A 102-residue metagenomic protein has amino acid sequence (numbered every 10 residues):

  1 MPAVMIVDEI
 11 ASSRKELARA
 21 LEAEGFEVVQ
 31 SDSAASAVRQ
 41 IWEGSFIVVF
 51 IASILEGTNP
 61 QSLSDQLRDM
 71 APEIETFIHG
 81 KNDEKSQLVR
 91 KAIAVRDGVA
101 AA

Functional and structural regions predicted by a protein language model:
M1-E9, Q61, D69, E73 (+1 more regions): Non-catalytic signal-transmission and effector/linker regions of two-component phosphorelay proteins
A11-V29: Two-component/phosphorelay signaling modules centered on CheY-like receiver
D32-V48: Acidic, metal-coordinating helix/loop segments flanking the phosphotransfer/catalytic sites of two-component signaling
S33-A37, N59, E84: Short acidic active-site motifs
I47, I51-L67: Conserved phosphotransfer microenvironments
A52, E75-K81: Short beta-strand elements of ligand-binding domains
